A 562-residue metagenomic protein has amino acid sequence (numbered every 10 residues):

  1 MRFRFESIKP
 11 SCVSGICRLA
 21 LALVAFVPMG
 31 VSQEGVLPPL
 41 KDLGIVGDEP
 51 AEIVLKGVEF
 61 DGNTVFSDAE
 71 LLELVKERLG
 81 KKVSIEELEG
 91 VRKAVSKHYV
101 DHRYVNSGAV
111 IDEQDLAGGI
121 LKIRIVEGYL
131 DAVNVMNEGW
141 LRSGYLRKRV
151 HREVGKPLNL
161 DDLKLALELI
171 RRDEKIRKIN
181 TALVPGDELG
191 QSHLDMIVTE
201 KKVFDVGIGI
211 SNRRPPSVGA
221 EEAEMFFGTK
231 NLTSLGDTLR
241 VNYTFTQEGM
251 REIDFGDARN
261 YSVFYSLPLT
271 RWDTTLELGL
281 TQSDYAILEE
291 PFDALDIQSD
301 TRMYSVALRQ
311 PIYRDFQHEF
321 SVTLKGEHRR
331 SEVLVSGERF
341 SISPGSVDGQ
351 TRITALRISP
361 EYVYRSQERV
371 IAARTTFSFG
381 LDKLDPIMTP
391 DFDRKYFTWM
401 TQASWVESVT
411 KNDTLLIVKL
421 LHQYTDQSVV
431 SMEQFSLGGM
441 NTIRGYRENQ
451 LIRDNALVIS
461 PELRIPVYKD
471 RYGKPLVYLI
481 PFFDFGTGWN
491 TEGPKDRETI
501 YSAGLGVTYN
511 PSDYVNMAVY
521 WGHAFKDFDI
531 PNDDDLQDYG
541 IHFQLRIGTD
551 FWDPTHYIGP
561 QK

Functional and structural regions predicted by a protein language model:
Q33-R214, A220, F226, N242-R259 (+1 more regions): Periplasmic polypeptide-binding modules associated with outer-membrane biogenesis and secretion
G155, N212-R213, T246-R251, E290-D296 (+5 more regions): Extracellular loop and loop/strand-boundary signature of outer-membrane beta-barrel proteins
L183, I208-N212, M225, L239-F245 (+8 more regions): Transmembrane beta-barrel strands of outer-membrane/channel proteins
G190, G219-A223, D257-Y261, D300-Y304 (+7 more regions): Residues that define the transmembrane beta-barrel architecture of outer-membrane proteins
D205, P268, D273-V429, G559-K562: Transmembrane beta-strand segments of outer-membrane beta-barrel domains in Gram-negative and organellar OMPs
M225-T229, V263-L267, V306-Q310, I358-Y364 (+6 more regions): Residues on the lipid-exposed face of transmembrane beta-strands in outer-membrane beta-barrel proteins
F227, L536-K562: Outer-membrane beta-barrel "beta-signal"
I287-E289, K325, R329-S346, A355 (+3 more regions): Outer membrane beta-barrel transmembrane domains
